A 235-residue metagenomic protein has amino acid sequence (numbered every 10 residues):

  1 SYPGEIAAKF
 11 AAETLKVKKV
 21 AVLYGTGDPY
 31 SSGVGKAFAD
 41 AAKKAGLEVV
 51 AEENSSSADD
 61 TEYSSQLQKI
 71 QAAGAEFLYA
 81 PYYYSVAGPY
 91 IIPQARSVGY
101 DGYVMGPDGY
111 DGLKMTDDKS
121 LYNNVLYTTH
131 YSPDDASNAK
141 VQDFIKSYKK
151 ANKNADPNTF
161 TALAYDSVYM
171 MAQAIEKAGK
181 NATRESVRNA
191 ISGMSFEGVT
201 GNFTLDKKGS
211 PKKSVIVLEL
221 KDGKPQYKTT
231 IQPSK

Functional and structural regions predicted by a protein language model:
S1-K19, S32-V34, D60-Y63, G88 (+3 more regions): Hydrophobic alpha-helical segments within soluble ligand-binding/sensing domains
S1-N54, F77, M171: An alpha-beta-alpha
A12-V17, A39-L47, Q68-A75, P93-Y100 (+3 more regions): Sec-exported extracytoplasmic/periplasmic mature domains
Y24-G25, Y82, Y148: Short glycine-centered, acidic/aromatic-flanked micro-motifs in structured strand/loop junctions that mark active-site
V34-H130: Extracellular/periplasmic bilobed ligand-binding domains
E53-S56, F203, I231-P233: Generic detection of short hydrophobic beta-strand segments and adjacent strand-loop junctions
I92-Y165, E219-K221, P225-S234: Extracellular/periplasmic periplasmic-binding protein-like sensory domains
K150-A162, A172-P225: Segments of small-molecule ligand-sensing domains
